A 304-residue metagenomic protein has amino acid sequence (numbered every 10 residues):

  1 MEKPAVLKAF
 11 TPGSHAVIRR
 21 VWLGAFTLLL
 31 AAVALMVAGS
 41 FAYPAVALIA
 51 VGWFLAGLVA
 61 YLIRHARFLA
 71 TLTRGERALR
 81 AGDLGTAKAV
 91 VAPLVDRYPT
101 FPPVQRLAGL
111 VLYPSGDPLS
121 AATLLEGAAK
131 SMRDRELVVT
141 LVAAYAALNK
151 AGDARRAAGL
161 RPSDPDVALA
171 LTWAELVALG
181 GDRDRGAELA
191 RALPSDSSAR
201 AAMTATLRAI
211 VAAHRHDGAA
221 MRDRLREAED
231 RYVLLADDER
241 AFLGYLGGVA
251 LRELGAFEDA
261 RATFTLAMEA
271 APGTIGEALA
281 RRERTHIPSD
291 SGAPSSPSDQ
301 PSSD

Functional and structural regions predicted by a protein language model:
M1-E76, T86, A151-R156: Long, contiguous interaction/recruitment modules in multidomain scaffold/adaptor proteins
L58-I63, A92-T100, E126-D134, G159-V167 (+3 more regions): Solenoid-like repeat scaffolds
R64-P103, L107-P114, T172, L176: Alpha-helical segment of the N-proximal tetratricopeptide repeat
T73, L107, T140, A168-E175 (+4 more regions): "A position-specific structural signal for the A-helix of alpha-solenoid helical repeats
